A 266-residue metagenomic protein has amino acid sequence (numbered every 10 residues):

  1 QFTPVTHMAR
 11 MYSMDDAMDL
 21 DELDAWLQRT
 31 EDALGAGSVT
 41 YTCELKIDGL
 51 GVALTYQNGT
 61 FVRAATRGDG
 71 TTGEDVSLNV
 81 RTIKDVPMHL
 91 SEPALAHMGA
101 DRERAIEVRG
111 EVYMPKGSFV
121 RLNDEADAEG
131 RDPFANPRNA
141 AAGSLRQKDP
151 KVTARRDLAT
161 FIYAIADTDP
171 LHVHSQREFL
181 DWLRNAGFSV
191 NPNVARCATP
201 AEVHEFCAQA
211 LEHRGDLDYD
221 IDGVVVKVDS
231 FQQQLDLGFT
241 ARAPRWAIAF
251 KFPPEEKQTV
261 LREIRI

Functional and structural regions predicted by a protein language model:
Q1-I266: RNA/tRNA-interacting regions in translation and RNA-turnover enzymes
